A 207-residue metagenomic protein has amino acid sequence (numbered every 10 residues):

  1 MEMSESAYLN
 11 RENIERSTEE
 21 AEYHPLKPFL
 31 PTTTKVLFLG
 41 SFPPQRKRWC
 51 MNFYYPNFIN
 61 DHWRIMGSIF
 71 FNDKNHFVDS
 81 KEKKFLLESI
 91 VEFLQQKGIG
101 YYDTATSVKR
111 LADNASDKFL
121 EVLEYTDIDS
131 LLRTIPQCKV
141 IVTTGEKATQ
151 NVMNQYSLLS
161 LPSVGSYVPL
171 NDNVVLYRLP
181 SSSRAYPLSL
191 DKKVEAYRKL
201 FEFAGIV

Functional and structural regions predicted by a protein language model:
E2-P28, T33, P44-R46, P56-F58 (+2 more regions): C-terminal capping/extension of enzyme domains
F29, V91-L94, R133-T134: Short, conserved, surface-exposed binding loops centered on an aromatic residue
K35-V36, V140: Structural motif
V36, N60-R64, A148: Short amphipathic alpha-helical segments
L37-L39, I99-D103, L176-Y177: Short hydrophobic-aromatic micro-motifs
S41-F42, T143-A148, S181: Short, well-ordered beta-to-alpha junction loops that form the rim of enzyme active sites and present histidine/acidic
W49-F119: Short, surface-exposed acidic-centric catalytic microdomains
Q96-Q155: Internal catalytic-core helix/loop-beta-alpha segment that presents or stabilizes conserved functional determinants
